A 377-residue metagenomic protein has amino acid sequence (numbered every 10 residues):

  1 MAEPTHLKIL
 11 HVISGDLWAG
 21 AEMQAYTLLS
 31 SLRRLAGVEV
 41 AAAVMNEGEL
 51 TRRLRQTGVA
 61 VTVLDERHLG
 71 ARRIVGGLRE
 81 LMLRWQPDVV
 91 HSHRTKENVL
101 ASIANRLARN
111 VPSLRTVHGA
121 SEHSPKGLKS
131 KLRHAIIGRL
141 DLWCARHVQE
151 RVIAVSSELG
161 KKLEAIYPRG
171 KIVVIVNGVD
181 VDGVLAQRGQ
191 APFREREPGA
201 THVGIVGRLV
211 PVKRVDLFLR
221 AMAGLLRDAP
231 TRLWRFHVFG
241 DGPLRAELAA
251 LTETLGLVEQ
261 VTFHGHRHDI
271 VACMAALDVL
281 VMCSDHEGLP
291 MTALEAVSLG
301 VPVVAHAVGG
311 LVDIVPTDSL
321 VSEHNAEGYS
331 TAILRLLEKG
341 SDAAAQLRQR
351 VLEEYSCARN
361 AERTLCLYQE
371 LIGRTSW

Functional and structural regions predicted by a protein language model:
L7, H11-G76, K162, V174 (+1 more regions): N-terminal strand-loop element at the rim of the active site of nucleotide-sugar-dependent glycosyltransferases
A19-S30, T201, I205-L226, P243-A249: A conserved mid-protein helix/loop that constitutes part of the nucleotide-sugar donor-binding site
A43, P302-A305: Short hydrophobic beta-strand element within catalytic cores of glycosyltransferases and related nucleotide-activated
S92-N98, V117: Short His-centered aromatic/hydrophobic patch
R133-V152, I166: Membrane-proximal helix-turn-helix segments that form the acceptor-binding/catalytic region of lipid-linked
E158, G178: Carbohydrate-associated surface elements
H266, D285: Aromatic "clamp/platform" in nucleotide-sugar-dependent glycosyltransferases that forms part of the donor/acceptor
T317-E327, R335-S341: Conserved acidic donor-binding segment of nucleotide-sugar-dependent glycosyltransferases
